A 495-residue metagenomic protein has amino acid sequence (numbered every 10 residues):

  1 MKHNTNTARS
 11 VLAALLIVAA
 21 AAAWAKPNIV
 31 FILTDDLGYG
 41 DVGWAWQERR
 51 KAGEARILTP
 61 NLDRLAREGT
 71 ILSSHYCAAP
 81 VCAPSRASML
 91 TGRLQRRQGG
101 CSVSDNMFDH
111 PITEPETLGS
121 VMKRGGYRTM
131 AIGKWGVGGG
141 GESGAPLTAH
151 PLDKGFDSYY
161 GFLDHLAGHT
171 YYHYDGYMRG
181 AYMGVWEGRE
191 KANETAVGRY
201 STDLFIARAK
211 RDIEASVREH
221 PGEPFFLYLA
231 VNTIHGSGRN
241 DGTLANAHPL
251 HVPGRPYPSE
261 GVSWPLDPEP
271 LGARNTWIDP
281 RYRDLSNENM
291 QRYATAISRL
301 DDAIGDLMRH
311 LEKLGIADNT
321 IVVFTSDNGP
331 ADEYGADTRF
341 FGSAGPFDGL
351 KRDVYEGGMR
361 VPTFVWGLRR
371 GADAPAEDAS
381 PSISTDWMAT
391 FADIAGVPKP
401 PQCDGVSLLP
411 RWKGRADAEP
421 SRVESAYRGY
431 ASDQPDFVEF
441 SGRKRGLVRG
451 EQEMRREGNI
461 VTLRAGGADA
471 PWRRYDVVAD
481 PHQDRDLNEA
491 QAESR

Functional and structural regions predicted by a protein language model:
K2-L12: Bacterial N-terminal signal peptides that target proteins for export
V18-A20: N-terminal signal peptide c-region/cleavage motif recognized by signal peptidases
K26-V30, E68-S73, K123-M130, K154-D157 (+5 more regions): Loop/turn elements at helix/coil->beta-strand transitions in domains of secreted/extracellular proteins
F31-I32, G38-M130, G140-S143, K154 (+2 more regions): Active-site segment of extracytoplasmic enzymes that catalyze sulfate/phosphate-ester chemistry
T34-I57, T148, L163-S384, M388 (+4 more regions): Active-site-proximal cap/lid insertion segments
A45-W46, G69-R93, M107, A131-G144 (+5 more regions): Short, solvent-exposed turn/loop segments enriched in Gly/Ser/Thr/Pro and often Arg
M89, K134, G138-G141, A317-T320 (+2 more regions): Polar, surface-exposed loop/tail segments that function as active-site lids or cofactor/substrate-recognition elements
Y174-R179, K351-G357, A426-E489: C-terminal, low-complexity/hydrophilic appendages and adjacent surface loops of extracellular/periplasmic anionic
